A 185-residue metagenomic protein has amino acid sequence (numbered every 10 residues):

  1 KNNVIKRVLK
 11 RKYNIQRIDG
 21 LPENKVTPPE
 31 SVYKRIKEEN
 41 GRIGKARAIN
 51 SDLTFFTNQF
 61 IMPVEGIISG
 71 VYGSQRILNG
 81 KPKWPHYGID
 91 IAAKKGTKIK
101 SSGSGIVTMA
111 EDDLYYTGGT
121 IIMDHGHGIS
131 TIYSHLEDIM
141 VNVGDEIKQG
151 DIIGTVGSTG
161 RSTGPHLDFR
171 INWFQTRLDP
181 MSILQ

Functional and structural regions predicted by a protein language model:
K1-Y72: Non-catalytic extracellular/periplasmic "stalk" and linker regions immediately N-terminal to catalytic or recognition
I61-Q185: Catalytic cores of peptidoglycan-degrading enzymes
